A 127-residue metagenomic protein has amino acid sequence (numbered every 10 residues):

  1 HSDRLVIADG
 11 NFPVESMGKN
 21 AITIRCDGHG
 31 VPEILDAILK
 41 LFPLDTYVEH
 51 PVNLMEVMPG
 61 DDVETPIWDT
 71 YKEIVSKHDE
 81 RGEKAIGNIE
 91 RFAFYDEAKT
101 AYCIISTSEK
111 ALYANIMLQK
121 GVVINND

Functional and structural regions predicted by a protein language model:
H1-D27: Long, hydrophobic N-terminal alpha-helical segment
D3-V6, A21-T23, T46-M55, G82-I86 (+2 more regions): Structural motif
R4-L5, A37-D45, T70-H78, Q119: Change "in soluble alpha/beta enzymes" to "in soluble alpha/beta proteins
A8-N11, K40, E90, A101-C103: Sparse, context-dependent recognition of short Cys/His-centered cofactor- or disulfide-binding micro-motifs
I24-E49, G60: Long, charge-dense
P59-D127: Glycine-rich, aromatic-bearing surface loops/beta-hairpins
